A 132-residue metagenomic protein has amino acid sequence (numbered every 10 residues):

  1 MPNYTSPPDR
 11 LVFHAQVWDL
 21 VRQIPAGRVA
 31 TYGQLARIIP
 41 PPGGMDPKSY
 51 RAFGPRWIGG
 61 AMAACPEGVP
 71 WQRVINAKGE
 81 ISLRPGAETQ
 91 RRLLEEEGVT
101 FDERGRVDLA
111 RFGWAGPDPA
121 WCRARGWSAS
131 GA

Functional and structural regions predicted by a protein language model:
P2-A132: Nucleic acid-binding interface residues in structured DNA/RNA-binding domains, emphasizing the DNA-engaging scaffolds
